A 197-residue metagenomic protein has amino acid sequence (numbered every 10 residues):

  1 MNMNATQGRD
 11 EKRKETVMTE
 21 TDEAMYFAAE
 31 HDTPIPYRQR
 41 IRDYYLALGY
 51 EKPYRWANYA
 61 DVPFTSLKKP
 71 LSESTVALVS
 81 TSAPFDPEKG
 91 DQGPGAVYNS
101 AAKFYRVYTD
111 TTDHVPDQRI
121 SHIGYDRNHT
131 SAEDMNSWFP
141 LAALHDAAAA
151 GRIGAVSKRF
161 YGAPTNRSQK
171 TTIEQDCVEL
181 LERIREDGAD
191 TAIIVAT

Functional and structural regions predicted by a protein language model:
M1-N2, T6-V17: Short, Lys/Arg-enriched N-terminal segments with co-localized hydrophobic residues within the first ~10-30 amino acids
T19-T197: Metallocofactor- and cofactor-centric catalytic cores in central/energy metabolism, strongly enriched
